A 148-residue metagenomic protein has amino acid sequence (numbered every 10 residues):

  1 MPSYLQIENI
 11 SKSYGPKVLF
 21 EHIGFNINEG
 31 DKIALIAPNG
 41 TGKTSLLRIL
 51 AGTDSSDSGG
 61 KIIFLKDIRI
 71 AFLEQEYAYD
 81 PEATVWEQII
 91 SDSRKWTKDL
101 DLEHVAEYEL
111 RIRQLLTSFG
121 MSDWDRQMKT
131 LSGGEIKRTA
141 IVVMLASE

Functional and structural regions predicted by a protein language model:
M1-E148: ABC ATP-binding cassette signature C-motif
